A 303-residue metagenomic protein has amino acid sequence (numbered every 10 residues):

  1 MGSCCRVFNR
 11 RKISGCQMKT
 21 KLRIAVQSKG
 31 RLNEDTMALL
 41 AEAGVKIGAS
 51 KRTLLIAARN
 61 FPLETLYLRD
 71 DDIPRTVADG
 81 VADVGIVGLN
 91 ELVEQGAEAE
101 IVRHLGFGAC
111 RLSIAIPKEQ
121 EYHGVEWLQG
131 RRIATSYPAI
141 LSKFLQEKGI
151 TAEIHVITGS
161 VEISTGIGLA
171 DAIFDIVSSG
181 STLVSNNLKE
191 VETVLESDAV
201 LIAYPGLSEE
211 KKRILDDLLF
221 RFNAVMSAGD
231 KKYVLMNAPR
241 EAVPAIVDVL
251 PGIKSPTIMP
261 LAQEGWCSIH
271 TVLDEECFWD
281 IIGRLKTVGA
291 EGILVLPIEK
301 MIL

Functional and structural regions predicted by a protein language model:
M1-Q17: N-terminal amphipathic/basic-hydrophobic helices that include classical n-h-c signal peptides and signal-anchor
S3-C4, F8, R23, V81 (+1 more regions): Exposed boundary/loop context
M18-L63, V87-E100, L105-R111, E119-L303: Small-molecule-sensing regulatory modules
P62-V81: Short, structured active-site "lid" loops
